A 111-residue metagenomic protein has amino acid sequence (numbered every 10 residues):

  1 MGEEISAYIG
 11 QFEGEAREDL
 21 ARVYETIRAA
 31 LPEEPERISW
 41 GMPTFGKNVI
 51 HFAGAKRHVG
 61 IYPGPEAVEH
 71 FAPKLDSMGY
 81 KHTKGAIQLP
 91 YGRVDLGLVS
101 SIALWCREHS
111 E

Functional and structural regions predicted by a protein language model:
M1-E111: Charge-dense, helix-prone N-terminal extensions
